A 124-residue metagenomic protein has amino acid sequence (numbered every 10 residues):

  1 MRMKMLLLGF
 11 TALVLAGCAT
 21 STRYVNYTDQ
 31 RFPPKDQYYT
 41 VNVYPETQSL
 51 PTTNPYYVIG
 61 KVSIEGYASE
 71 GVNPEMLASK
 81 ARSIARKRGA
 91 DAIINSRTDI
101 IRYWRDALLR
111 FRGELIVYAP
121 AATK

Functional and structural regions predicted by a protein language model:
M1-L7: Bacterial N-terminal signal peptides that target proteins for export
V14-G17: C-terminal motif of bacterial Sec signal peptides marking the signal peptidase cleavage site
A19-T22: Bacterial signal peptide processing site
T28-L50: Post-signal peptide N-terminal segment of mature Sec-exported envelope proteins
T40-E46, I59-E65, A92-S96, R110-I116: Soluble periplasmic/extracytoplasmic beta-strand elements of cell-envelope proteins
L50-N54, R86-A90, Y118: A short, structured loop/turn motif at beta-sheet edges
Y57-D99: Short, well-ordered alpha-helical segments
G71, I101-K124: Short acidic, glycine/proline-enriched helix-loop-strand junctions
